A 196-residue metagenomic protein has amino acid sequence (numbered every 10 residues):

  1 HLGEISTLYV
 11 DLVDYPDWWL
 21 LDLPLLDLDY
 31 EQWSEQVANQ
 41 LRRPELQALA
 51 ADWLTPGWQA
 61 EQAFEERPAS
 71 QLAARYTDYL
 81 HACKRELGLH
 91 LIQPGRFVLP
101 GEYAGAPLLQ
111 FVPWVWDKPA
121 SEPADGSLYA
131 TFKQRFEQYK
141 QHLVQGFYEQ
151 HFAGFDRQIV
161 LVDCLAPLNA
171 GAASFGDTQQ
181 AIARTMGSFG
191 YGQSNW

Functional and structural regions predicted by a protein language model:
H1-N195: Switch- and interface-adjacent substructures of P-loop NTPase systems
